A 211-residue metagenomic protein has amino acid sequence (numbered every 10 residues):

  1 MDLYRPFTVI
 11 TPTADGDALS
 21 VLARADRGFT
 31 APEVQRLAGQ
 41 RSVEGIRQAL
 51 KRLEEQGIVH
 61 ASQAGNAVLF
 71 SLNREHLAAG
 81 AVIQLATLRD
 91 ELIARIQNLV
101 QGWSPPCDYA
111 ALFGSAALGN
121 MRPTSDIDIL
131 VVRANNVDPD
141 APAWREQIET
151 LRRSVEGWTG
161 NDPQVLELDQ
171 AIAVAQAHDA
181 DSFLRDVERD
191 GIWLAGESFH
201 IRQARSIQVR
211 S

Functional and structural regions predicted by a protein language model:
M1-Y109, L118-T124, A134-S211: Catalytic core of pol beta-like nucleotidyltransferases
S115: Short, acidic/polar
D126-D128: Acidic active-site catalytic centers that drive phospho-/nucleotidyl reactions and related ester hydrolyses
L130-V132: Short hydrophobic/aromatic beta-strand micro-patches that form the beta-sheet surface supporting nucleotide- or nucleic
